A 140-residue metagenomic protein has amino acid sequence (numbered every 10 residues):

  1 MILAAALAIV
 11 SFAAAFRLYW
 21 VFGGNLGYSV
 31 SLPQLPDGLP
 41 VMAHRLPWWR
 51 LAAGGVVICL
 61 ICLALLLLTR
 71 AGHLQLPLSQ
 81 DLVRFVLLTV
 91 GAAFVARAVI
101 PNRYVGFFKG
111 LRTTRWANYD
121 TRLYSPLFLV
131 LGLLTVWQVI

Functional and structural regions predicted by a protein language model:
L3-F22: N-terminal signal-anchor transmembrane alpha helix
A13, V90-R97: Alpha-helical transmembrane segments of multi-pass membrane proteins
F16-G54, H73-Q75, F108-R115: Interfacial loop at the N-terminal end of multi-pass membrane proteins
R50-L67, Y124-G132: Core segments of transmembrane alpha-helices that mediate helix-helix packing or line hydrophobic substrate/ligand
L66-V86: Cytoplasmic juxtamembrane regions at transmembrane-helix boundaries
R70, T135-I140: Juxtamembrane boundary at the C-terminal end of a transmembrane helix
V83-T89, T114-L131: Individual transmembrane alpha-helices with interfacial aromatic-anchor signatures
R97-L111: Transmembrane alpha-helical segments of integral membrane proteins
